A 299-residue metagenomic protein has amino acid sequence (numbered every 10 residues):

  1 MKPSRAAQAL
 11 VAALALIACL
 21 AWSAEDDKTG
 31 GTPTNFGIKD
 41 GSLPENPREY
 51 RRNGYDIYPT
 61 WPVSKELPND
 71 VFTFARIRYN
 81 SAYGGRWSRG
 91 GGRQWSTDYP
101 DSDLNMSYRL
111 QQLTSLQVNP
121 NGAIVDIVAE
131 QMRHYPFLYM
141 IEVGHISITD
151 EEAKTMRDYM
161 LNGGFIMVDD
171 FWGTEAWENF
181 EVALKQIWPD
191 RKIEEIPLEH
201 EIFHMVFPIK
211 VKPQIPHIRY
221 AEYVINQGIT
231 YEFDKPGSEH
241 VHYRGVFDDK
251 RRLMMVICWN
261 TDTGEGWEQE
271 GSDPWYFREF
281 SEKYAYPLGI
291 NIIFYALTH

Functional and structural regions predicted by a protein language model:
M1-V11: Bacterial N-terminal signal peptides that target proteins for export
A9-C19: Bacterial N-terminal signal peptides
S23-F137, I141-G144, D262-E265, Q269-H299: Aromatic-Pro/Gly-enriched surface loop or interdomain linker that acts as a lid/target-recognition segment
T29, P33-N35, K39-D40, P47-G54 (+4 more regions): An acidic, glycine-rich "communication" segment
D70-F72, R133-L138, L161-I166, R191 (+1 more regions): Loop/turn elements at helix/coil->beta-strand transitions in domains of secreted/extracellular proteins
F74, F137-W177: Short alpha-beta junction capping motif
D101-N105, R109, E151, T155 (+6 more regions): Extracytoplasmic/secreted proteins, especially bacterial periplasmic and envelope-associated proteins
L116-D126, V168-G173, R191-E199: Surface-exposed patches in mature extracellular/periplasmic domains of secreted proteins
